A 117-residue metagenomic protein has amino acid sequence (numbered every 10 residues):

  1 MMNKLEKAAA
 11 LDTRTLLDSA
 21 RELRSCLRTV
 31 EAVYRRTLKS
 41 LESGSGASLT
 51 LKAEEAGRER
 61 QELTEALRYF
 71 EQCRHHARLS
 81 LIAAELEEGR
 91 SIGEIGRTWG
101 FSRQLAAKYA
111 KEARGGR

Functional and structural regions predicted by a protein language model:
M1-E55: General nucleic-acid-binding
G57-E71: Short, Lys/Arg-enriched N-terminal segment that forms or immediately precedes the first helix of a structured domain
C73-R90: Short, amphipathic alpha-helical "recognition" segments used to contact nucleic acids or chromatin
H75, A106-A110: Generic alpha-helical hydrophobic packing signal
S91-F101, A106: Short alpha-helical "recognition helix" segments of helix-turn-helix
W99, A110-R114: DNA major-groove recognition helix of helix-turn-helix
